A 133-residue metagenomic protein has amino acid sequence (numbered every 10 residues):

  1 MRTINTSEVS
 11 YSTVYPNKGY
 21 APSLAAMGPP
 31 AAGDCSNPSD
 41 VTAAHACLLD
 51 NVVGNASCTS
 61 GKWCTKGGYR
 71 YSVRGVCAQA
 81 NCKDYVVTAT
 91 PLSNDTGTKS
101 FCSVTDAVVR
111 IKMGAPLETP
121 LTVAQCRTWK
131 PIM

Functional and structural regions predicted by a protein language model:
T3-T98, S103-V109, M113, W129-M133: Extracellular/periplasmic head regions of type IV pilus-like filament subunits
E118-M133: Short, low-complexity, Pro/Ser/Thr/Gly-rich segments in the mature regions of secreted, periplasmic
